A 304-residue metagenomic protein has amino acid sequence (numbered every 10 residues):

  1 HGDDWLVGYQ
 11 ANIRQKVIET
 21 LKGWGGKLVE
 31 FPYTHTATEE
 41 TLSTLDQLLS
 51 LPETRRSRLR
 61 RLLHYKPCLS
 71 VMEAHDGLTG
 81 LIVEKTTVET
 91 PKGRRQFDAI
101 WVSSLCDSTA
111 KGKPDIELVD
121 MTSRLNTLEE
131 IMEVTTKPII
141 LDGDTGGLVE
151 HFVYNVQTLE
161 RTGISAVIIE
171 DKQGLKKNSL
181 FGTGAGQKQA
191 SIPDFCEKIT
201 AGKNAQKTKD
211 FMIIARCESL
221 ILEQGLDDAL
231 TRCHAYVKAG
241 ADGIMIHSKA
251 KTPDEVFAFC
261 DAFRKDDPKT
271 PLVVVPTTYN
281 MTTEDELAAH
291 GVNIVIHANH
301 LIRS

Functional and structural regions predicted by a protein language model:
G2-G8: Short beta-strand-loop elements within alpha/beta enzyme cores that line or abut nucleotide/cofactor pockets
W5, I13-R14, D107: Glycine-rich phosphate/nucleotide-binding loop
Y9-Q10, R14-V29, G146-Y154: C-terminal binding/interaction regions
I13, V17, A37, T41-T44 (+2 more regions): Internal, well-ordered alpha-helical segments in soluble enzyme and binding-protein domains
E19-L45: Phosphate-binding/catalytic loops
D46-H297: Alpha/beta enzyme core
I296-S304: Active-site pocket-lining/capping segments in soluble small-molecule metabolic enzymes
